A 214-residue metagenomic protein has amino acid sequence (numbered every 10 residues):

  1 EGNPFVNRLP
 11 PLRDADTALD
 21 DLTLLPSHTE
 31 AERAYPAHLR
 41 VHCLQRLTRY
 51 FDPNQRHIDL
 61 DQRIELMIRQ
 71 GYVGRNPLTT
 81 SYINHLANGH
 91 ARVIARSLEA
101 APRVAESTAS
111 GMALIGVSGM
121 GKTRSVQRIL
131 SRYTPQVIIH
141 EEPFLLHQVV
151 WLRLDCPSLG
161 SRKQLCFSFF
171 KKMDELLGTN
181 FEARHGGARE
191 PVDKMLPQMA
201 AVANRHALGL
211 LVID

Functional and structural regions predicted by a protein language model:
E1-S107: A short, basic N-terminal segment
R63, S125-I129, Q164-K172: Alpha-helical scaffold elements adjacent to nucleotide-binding pockets in ATP/GTP-utilizing enzyme cores
R75-S97, R103-S107, L146, R162-S168 (+1 more regions): Mid-core helix/loop region of P-loop NTP-binding domains shared across ATPases and GTPases
P102-Q127: Walker A/P-loop nucleotide-binding motif
A109-A113, W151, L210: Residue-level preference for the first positions of well-ordered beta-strands
R132-P143, E175-G178: Post-Walker A helix-loop "phosphate-sensing" segment adjacent to the P-loop in P-loop NTPases
V137-P157: Conserved catalytic segments around the Walker B and adjacent sensor/switch elements of P-loop NTPase domains
L152-F170: Conserved phosphate-binding/catalytic loops and adjacent sensor/switch elements of nucleotide-binding enzymes, spanning
